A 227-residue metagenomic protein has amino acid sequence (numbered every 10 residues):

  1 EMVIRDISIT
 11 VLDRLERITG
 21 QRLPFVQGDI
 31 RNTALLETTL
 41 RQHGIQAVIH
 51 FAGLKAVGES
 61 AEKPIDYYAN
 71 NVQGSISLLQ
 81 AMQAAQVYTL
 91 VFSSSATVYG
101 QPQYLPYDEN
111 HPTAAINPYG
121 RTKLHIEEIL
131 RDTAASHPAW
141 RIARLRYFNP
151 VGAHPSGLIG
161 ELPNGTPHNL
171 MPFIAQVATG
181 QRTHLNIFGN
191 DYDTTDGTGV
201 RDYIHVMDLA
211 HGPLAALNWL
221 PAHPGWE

Functional and structural regions predicted by a protein language model:
E1, R5-A153: N-terminal Rossmann-like NAD(P)+-binding domain of SDR-like oxidoreductases, especially those catalyzing
E1-I4, P221-E227: Short, intrinsically disordered, charge-balanced linker/junction segments flanking boundaries in proteins
A56, Y192, P221: Short, glycine/serine-rich, charged loops/turns that create anion-binding and catalytic segments at active sites
R131-N218: NAD(P)-dependent short-chain dehydrogenase/reductase
